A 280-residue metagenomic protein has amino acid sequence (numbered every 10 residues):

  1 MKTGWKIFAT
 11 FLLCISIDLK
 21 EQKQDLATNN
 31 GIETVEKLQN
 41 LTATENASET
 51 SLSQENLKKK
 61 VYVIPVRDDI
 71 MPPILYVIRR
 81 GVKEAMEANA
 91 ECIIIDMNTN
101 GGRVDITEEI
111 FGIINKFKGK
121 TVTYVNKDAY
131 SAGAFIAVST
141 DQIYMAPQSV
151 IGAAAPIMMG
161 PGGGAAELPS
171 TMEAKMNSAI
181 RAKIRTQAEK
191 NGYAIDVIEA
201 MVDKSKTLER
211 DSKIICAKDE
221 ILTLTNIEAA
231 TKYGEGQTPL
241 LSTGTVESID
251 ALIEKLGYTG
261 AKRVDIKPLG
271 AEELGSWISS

Functional and structural regions predicted by a protein language model:
K2-T10: Sec-dependent signal peptide recognition, specifically the positively charged N-region followed immediately by
T10-D18: Hydrophobic h-region of N-terminal signal peptides that target proteins for export in Gram-negative bacteria
E21-I278: Soluble extramembrane regions of membrane proteins in the secretory/endomembrane system
